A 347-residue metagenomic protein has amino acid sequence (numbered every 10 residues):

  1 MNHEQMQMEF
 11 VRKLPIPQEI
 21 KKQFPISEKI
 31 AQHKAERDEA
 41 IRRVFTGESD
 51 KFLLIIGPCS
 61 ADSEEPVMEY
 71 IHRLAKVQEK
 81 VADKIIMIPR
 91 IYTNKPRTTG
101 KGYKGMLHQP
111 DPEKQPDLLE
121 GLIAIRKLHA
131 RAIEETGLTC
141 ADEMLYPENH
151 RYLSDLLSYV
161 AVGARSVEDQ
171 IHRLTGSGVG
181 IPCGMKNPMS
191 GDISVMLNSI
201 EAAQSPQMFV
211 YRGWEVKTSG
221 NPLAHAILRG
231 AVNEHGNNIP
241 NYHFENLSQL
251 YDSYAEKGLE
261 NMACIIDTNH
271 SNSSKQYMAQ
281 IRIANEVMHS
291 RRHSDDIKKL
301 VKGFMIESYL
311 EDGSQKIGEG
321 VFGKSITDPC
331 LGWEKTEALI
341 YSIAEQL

Functional and structural regions predicted by a protein language model:
N2-E4, I71, K84-Q249, H270-S271 (+6 more regions): Active-site-facing alpha/beta catalytic cores
H3-T46: N- or domain-start disorder-to-order transition segments that initiate the globular core
I30-R43, V77-I88, N94, I125: N-terminal beta-rich core of secreted/periplasmic extracellular enzymes
F45-E48, A75-A82, A130-E135, T218 (+2 more regions): Acidic (Asp/Glu)-rich catalytic clusters
L53-P66, D328: Conserved phosphate/anionic-ligand binding catalytic regions in large, soluble enzymes, centered on
G57, I266, G332: Conserved, mostly hydrophobic/aromatic
C59-D62, N261, N269-K275: Short acidic, Gly/Ser-rich segments with clustered Asp/Glu that frequently serve as metal-coordination loops in enzyme
Y309-L347: Internal helix-turn-beta structural module
